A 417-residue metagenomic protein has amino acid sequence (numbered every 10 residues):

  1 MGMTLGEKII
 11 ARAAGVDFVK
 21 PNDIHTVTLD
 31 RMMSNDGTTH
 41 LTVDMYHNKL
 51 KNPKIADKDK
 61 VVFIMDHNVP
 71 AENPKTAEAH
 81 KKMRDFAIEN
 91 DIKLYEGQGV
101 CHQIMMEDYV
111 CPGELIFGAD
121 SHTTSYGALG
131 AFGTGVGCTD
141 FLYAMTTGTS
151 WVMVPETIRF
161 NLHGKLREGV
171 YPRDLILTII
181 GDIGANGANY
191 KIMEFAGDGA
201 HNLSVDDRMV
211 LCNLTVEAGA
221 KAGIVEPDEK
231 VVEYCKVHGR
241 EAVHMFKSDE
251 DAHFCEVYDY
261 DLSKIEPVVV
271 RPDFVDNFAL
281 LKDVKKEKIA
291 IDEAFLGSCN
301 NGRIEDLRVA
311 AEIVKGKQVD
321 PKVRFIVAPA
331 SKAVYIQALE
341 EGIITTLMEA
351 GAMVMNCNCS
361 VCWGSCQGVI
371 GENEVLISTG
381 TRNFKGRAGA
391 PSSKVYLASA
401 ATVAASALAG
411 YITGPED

Functional and structural regions predicted by a protein language model:
M1-D417: Fe-S-dependent hydro-lyases/dehydratases of central metabolism
